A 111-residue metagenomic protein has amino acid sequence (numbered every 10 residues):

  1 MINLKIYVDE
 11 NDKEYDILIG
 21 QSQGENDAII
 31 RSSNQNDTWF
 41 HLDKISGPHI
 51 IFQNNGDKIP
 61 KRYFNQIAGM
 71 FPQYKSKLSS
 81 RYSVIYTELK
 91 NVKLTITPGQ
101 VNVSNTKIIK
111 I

Functional and structural regions predicted by a protein language model:
M1-I111: Duplex nucleic acid-engaging cores and interfaces of nucleic-acid transaction enzymes
